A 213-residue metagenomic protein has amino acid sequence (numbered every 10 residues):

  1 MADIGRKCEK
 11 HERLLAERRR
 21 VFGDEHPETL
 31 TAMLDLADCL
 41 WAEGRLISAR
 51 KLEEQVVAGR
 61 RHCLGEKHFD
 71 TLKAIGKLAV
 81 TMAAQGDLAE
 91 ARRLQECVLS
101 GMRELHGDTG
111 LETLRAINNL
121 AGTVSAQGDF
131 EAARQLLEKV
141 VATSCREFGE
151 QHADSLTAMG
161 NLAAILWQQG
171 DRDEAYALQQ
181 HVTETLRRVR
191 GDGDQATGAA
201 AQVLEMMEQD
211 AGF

Functional and structural regions predicted by a protein language model:
M1-F213: Intrinsic-disorder-linked linear interaction elements in eukaryotic regulatory proteins
